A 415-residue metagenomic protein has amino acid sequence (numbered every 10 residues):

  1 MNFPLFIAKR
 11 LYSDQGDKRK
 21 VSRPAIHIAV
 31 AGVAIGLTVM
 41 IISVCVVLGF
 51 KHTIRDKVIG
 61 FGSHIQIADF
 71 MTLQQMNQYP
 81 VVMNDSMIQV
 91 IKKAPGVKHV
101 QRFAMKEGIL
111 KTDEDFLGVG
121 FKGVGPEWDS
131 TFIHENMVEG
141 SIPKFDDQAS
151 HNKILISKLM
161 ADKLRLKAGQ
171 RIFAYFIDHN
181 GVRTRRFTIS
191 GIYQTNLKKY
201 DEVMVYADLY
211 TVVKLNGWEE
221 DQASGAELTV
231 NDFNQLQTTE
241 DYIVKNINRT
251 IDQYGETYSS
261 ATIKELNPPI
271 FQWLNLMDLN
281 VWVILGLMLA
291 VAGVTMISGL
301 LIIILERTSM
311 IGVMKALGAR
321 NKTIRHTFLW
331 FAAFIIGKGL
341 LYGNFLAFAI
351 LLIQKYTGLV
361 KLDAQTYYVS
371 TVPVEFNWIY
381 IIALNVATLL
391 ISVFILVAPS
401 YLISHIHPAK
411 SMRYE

Functional and structural regions predicted by a protein language model:
M1-L37: N-terminal Sec/SRP start-transfer signal
N2, K9, N377-E415: C-terminal membrane-exit region of the final transmembrane helix in multipass inner-membrane proteins
G16-H27, T239-Y242, N246-G293, I303-L305: Peri-transmembrane interface segments
I41-G49, D278-A316, I324-T327, P399-S400: A hydrophobic alpha-helix feature that marks transmembrane segments and, especially, their cytosolic C-terminal ends
K51-N84: Membrane-interface junction motifs in transport/secretion proteins
M83-D221: A structural signal for hydrophobic secondary-structure junctions, strongest on transmembrane helix-loop-helix units
L301-I303, M310-Q354: Transmembrane alpha-helical interface segments in multi-pass membrane proteins
K338-L384, V397, Y401, H405: Short helix-loop junctions at transmembrane helix boundaries
